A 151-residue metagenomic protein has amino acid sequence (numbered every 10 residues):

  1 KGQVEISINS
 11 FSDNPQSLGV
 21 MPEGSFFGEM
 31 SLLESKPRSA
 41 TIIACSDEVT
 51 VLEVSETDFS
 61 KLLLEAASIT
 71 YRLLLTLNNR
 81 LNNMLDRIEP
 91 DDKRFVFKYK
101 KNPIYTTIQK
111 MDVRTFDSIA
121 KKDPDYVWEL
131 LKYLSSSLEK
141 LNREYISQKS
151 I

Functional and structural regions predicted by a protein language model:
K1-S12, E23-G24, T106: Glycine- and acidic-residue-biased ligand/ion/polar-headgroup-sensing regions
N9-F11, E89, I146: Short, flexible helix-adjacent loops and helix caps
S17-N78, N82-N83, E89-K93, K100-K121: Cyclic-nucleotide recognition modules
K98, P103-I151: Phosphate-/nucleic-acid-contacting segments
